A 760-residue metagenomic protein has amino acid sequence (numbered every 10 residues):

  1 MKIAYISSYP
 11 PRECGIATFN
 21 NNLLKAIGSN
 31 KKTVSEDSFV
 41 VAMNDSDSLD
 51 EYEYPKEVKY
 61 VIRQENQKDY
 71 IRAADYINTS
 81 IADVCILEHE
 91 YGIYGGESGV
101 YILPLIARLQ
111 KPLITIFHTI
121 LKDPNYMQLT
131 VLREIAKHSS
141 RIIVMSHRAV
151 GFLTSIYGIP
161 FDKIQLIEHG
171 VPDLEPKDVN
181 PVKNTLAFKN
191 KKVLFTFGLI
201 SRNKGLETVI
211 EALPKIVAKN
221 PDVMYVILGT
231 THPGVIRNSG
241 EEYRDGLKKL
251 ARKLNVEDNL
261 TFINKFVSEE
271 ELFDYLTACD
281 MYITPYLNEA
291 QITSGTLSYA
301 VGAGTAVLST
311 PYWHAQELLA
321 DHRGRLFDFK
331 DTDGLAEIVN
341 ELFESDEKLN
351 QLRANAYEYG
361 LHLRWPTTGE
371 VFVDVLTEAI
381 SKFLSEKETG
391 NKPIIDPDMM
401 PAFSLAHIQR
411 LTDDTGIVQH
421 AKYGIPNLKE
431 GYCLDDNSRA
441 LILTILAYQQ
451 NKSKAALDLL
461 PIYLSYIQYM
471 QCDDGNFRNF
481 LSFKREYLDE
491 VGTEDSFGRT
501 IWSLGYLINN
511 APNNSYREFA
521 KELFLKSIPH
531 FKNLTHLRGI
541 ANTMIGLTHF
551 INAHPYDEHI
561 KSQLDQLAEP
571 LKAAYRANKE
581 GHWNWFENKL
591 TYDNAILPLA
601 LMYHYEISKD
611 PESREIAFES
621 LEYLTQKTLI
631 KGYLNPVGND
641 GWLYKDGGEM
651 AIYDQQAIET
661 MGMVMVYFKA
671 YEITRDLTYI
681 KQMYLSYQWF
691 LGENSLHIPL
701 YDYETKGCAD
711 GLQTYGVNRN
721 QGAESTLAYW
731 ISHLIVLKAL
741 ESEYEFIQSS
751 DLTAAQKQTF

Functional and structural regions predicted by a protein language model:
S140, N259-F262, D274-Q291, T305: Acidic donor-binding loop of glycosyltransferase active sites
R148, G170, T231: Carbohydrate-associated surface elements
F188-K204, I210-L213, V226-L228: Conserved donor-binding/catalytic core segment of Leloir-type glycosyltransferases
M224, R252, I380-F760: Glycan-recognition and catalytic cores of secretory/periplasmic carbohydrate-active enzymes
S239-F266: Nucleotide-activated donor-binding/catalytic signature segment of Leloir-type glycosyltransferases, i.e., the conserved
V301-G302, A306-S309: Short hydrophobic beta-strand element within catalytic cores of glycosyltransferases and related nucleotide-activated
D321, R325-T332, E341-D346: Conserved acidic donor-binding segment of nucleotide-sugar-dependent glycosyltransferases
G334, E341, K348-H362: A short, well-ordered alpha-helix in the C-terminal region of glycosyltransferases
